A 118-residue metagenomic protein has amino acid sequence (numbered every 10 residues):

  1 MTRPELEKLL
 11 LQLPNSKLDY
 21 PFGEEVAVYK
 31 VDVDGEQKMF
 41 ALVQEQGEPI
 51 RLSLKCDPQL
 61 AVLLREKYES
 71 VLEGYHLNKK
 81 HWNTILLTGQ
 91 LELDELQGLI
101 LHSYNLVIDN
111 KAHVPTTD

Functional and structural regions predicted by a protein language model:
M1-D118: Charge-dense, helix-prone N-terminal extensions
